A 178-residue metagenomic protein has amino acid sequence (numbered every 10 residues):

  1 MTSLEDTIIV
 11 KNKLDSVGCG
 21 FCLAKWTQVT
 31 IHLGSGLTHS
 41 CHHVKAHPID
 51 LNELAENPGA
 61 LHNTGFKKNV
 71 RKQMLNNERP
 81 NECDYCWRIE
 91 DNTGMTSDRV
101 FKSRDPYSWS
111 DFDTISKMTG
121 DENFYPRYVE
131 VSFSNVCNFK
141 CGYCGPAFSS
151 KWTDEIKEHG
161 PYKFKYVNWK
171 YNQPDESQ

Functional and structural regions predicted by a protein language model:
S3-P106, Y125: Accessory C-terminal segments flanking Radical SAM cores
I89-Q178: Conserved alpha-helical substructure of the radical SAM core
